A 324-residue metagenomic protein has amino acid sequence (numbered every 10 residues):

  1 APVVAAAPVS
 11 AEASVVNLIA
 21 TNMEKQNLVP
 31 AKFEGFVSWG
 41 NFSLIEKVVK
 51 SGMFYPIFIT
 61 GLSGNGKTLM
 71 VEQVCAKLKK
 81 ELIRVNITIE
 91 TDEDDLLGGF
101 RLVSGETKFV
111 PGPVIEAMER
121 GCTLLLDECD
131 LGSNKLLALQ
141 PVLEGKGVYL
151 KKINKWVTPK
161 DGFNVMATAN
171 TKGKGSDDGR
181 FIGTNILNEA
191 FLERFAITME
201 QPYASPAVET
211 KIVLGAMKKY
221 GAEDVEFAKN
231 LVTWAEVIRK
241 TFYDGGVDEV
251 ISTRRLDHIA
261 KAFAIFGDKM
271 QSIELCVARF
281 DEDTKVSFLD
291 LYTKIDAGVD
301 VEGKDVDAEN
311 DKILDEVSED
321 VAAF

Functional and structural regions predicted by a protein language model:
A1-F324: C-terminal regulatory/interaction module of P-loop NTP-utilizing enzymes
